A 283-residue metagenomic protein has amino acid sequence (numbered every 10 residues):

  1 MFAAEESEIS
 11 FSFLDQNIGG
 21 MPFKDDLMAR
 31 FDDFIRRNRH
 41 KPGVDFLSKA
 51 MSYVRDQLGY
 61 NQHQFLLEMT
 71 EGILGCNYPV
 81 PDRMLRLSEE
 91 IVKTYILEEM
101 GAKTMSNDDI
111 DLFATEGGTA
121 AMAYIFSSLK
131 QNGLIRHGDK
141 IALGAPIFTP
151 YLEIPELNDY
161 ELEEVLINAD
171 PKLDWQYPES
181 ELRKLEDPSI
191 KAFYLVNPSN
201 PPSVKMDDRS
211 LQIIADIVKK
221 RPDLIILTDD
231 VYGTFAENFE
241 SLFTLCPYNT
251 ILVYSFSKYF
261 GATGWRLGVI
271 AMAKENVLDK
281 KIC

Functional and structural regions predicted by a protein language model:
M1-R30: N-terminal low-complexity, Ser/Thr- and acidic-residue-enriched intrinsically disordered segments
F13-D15, G144-P146, K274: Structural motif
F13-D15, I35-V44: TM-lumen/periplasm interface segments of multi-pass membrane proteins, especially the first transmembrane helix
L14, P198, S255-F256: Short strand-loop junctions, especially beta-strand C-caps/beta-turns that link beta-sheets to coils or alpha-helices
L27-F34, F46-E68, E99, N249-C283: Conserved core segment of the aminotransferase class I/II
D45-D223, G233-C246, I251: Conserved core of the PLP fold type I
I226-L227: Residue-level marker for buried hydrophobic side chains located in beta-strands that build the well-ordered beta-sheet
D230: Walker B catalytic acidic pair
